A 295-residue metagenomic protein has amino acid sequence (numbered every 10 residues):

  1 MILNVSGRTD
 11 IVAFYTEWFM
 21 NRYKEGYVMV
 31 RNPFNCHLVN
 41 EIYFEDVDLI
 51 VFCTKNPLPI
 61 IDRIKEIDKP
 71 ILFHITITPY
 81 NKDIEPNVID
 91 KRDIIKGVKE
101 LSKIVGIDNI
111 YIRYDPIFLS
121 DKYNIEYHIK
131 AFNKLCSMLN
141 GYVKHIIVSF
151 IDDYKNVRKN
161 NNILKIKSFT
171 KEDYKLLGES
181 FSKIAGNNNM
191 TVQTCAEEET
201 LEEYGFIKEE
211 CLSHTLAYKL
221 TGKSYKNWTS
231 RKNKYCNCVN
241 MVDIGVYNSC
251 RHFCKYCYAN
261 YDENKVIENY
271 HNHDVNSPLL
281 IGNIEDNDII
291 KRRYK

Functional and structural regions predicted by a protein language model:
M1-I84, K91, K96-S102, E263-K295: Conserved Radical SAM active-site core
R8-D10, K55, T76-Y80, D115-I117 (+2 more regions): Active-site beta-loop-alpha junctions enriched in small/polar residues
E45, K69, V105, G141 (+1 more regions): Structured loop/turn residues at beta-strand edges in well-structured enzyme cores
Y80-V88, P116-E126, N161-F169: Surface-exposed cleft-lining segments at the edges of enzyme active sites
D93-N160, E179-A196: Conserved C-terminal portion of the radical SAM core fold that forms the substrate/S-adenosylmethionine-binding
E172-N237: A C-terminal junction/extension of Radical SAM enzymes
K234, V242-D262: Local cysteine-cluster metal-coordination motifs and their immediate loop/turn environment, predominantly Fe-S cluster
